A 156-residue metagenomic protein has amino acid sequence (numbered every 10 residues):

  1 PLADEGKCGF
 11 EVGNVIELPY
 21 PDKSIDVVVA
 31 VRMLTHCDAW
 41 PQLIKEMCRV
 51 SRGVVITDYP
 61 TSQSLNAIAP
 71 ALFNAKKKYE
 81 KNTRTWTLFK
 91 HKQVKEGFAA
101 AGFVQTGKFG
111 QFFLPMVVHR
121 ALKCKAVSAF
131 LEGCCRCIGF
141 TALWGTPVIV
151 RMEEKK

Functional and structural regions predicted by a protein language model:
D4-L18: Conserved SAM-binding strand-loop segment of SAM-dependent methyltransferases
C8, I25-D26, R52: Local beta-strand N-terminus motif with an aromatic residue
V29: A conserved beta-strand element that flanks and buttresses the S-adenosyl-L-methionine
R32-H36: Short catalytic micro-motifs in class I SAM-dependent methyltransferases
P41-I56: A short glycine-rich, Lys/Arg-flanked "PGG" loop and its adjoining helix->strand segment in the class I
G53-K81, T85: Conserved class I S-adenosyl-L-methionine
T83-Q111: Short alpha-helix
G107-K156: A C-terminal cap/extension of S-adenosyl-L-methionine-dependent methyltransferases that defines the acceptor-substrate
